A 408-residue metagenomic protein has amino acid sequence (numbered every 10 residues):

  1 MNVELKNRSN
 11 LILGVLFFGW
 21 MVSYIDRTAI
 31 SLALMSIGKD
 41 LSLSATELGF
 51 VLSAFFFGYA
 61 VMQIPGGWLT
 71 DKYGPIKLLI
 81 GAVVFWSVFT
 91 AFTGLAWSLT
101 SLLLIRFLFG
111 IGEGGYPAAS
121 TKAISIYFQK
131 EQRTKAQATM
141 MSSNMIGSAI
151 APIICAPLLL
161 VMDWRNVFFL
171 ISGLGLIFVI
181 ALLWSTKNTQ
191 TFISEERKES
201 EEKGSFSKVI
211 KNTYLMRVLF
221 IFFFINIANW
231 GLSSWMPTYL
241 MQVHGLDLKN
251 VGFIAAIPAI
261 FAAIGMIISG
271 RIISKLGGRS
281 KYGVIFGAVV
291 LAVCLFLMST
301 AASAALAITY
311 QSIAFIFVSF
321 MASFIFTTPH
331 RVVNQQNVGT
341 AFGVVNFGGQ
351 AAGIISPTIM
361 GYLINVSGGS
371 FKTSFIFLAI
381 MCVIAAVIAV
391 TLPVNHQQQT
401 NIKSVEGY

Functional and structural regions predicted by a protein language model:
I30-S31, T213-M266, A322, F326: Extracytoplasmic gate region of multi-pass secondary transporters
V61-W97: Conserved MFS/SLC helix-loop-helix module at the cytosolic interface between two early adjacent transmembrane helices
M62-G74, M266-G278, I364: Helix-to-loop junctions at the C-terminal end of transmembrane segments in multipass secondary transporters
I105-N144: Cytoplasmic helix-loop-helix junction between adjacent transmembrane helices in 12-TM secondary transporters
M140-T186: Helix-loop-helix hairpin linking two adjacent transmembrane segments in secondary transporters
L183-S205, Q399-V405: Flexible cytoplasmic inter-helical loops of multi-pass small-molecule transporters
S280-I325: C-terminal transmembrane helical hairpin of 12-TM major facilitator-type secondary transporters
H330-G368: A late C-terminal transmembrane helix in Major Facilitator Superfamily
